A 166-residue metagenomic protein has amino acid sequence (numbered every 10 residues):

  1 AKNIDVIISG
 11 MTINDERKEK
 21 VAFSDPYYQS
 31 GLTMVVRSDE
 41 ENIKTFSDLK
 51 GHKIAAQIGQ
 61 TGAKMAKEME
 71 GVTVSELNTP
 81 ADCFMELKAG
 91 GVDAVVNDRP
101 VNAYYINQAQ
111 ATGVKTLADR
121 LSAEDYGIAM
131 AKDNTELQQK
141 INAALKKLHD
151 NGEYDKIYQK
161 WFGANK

Functional and structural regions predicted by a protein language model:
A1, L49, L87-K88, I128 (+1 more regions): Hydrophobic residues within well-ordered alpha-helices
A1-D48, K115-L121: Acidic, polar ligand-binding/catalytic clefts
D5-V6, D93-A94, G127: Short, Asp-centered acidic motifs that coordinate Mg2+ and/or phosphate in catalytic or ligand-binding sites
M11, Q29-M85, R99-A103, T135 (+1 more regions): Bilobed "Venus flytrap"/periplasmic-binding protein-like clamshell domains and structurally analogous long
M11-K20, M65-K67, K88, D93-S122: A ligand-binding cleft/hinge motif common to bilobed small-molecule-binding domains
Y28-V36, R99, A103-K146, F162-K166: Periplasmic-binding protein-like
K44, N78, D82, A89-D93 (+5 more regions): Surface-exposed, polar/charged faces of alpha-helical domains in mature secreted/periplasmic/lumenal proteins
G62-M65, L145-W161: Periplasmic-binding protein-like
